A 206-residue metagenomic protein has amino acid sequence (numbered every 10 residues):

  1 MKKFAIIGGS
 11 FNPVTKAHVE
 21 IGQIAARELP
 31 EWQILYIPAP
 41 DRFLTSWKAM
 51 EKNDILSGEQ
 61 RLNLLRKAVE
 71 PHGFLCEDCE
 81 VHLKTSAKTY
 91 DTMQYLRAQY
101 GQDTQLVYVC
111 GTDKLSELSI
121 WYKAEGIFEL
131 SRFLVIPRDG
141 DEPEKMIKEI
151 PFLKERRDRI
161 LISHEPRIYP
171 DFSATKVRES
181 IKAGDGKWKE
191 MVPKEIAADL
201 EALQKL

Functional and structural regions predicted by a protein language model:
M1-L206: Nucleotidyltransferase catalytic core that binds NTPs
